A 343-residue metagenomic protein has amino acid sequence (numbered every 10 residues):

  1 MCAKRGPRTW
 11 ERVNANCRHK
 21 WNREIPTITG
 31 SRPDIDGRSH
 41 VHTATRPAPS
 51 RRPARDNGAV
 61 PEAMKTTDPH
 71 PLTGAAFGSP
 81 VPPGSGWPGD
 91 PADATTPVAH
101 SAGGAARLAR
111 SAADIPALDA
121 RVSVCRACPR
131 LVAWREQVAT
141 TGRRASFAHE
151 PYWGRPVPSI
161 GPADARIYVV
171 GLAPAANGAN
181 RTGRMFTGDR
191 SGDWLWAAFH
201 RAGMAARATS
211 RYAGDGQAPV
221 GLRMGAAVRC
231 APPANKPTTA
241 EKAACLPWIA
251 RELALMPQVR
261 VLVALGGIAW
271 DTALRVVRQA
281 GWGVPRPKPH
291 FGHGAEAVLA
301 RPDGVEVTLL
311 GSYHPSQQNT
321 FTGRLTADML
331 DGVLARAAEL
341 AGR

Functional and structural regions predicted by a protein language model:
G6, G30-S31, G37: Intrinsically disordered, low-complexity segments enriched in small polar residues
H19, H40-H42: Low-complexity, intrinsically disordered or signal/transmembrane-proximal segments
I25-P26: Intrinsic low-complexity, disordered N-terminal segments enriched in polar/charged/small residues
P69-L299, D303-R343: A polyanion-binding, active-site-adjacent surface
